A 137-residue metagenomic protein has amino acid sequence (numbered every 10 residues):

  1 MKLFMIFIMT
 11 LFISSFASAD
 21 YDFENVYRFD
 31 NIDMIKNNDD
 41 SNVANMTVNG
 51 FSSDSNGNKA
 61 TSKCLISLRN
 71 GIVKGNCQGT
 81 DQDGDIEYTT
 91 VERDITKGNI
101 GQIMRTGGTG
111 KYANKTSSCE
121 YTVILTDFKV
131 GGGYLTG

Functional and structural regions predicted by a protein language model:
M1-M9: Sec-dependent signal peptide recognition, specifically the positively charged N-region followed immediately by
I13-F16: N-terminal signal peptide c-region/cleavage motif recognized by signal peptidases
A19-G137: Beta-strand-enriched cores of mature, soluble protein domains
